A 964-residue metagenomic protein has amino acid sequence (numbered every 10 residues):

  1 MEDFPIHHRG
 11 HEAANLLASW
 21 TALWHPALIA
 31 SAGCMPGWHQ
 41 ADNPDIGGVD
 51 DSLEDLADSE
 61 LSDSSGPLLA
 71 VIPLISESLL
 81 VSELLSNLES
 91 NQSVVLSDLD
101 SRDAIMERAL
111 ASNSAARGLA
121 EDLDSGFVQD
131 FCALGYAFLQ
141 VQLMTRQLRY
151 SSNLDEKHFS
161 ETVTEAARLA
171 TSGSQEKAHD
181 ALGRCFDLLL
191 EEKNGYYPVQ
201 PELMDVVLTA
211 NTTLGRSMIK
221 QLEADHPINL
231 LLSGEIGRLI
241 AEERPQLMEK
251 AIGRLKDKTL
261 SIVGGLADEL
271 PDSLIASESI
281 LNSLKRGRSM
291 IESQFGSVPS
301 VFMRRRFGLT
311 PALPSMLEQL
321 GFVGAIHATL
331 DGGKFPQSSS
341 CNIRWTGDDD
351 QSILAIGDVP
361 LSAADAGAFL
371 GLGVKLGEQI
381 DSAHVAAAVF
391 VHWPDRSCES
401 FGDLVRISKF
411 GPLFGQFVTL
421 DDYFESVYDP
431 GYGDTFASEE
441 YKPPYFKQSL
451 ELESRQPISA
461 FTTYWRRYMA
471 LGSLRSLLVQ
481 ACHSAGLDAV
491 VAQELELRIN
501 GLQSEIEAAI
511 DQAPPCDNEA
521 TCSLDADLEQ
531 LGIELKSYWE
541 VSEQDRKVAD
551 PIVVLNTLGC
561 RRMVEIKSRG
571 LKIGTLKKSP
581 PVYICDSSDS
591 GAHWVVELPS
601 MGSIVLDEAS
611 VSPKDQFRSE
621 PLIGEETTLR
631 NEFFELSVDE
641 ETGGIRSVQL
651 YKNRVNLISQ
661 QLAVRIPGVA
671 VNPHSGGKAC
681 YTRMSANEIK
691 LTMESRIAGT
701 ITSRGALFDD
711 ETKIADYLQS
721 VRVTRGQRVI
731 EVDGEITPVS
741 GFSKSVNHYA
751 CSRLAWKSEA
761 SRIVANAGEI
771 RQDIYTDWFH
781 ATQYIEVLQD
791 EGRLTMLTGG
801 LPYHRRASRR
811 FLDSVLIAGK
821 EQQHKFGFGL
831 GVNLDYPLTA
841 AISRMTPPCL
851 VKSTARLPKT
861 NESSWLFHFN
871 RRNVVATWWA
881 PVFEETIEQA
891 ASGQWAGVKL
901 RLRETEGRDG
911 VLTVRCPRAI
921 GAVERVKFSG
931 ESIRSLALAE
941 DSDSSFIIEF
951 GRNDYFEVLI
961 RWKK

Functional and structural regions predicted by a protein language model:
M1-T213, S339-K547, V553-T557, G570 (+4 more regions): Active-site and substrate-binding clefts of carbohydrate-active enzymes
E54-L68, E278-Q319, L372-V389, F946: CE4/NodB-like, metal-dependent polysaccharide N-deacetylase domain that modifies extracellular/periplasmic N-acetylated
S97-L99, H226-R305, Q351-I356: Metal-dependent polysaccharide deacetylase catalytic core of the NodB/CE4 family, i.e., the active-site-bearing domain
I236-L239, E269-P271, P299-L309, V389-R396 (+2 more regions): Conserved short loop/turn motifs at secondary-structure junctions
E249-G265, E318-P336, T346-D348: Acidic, His- and aromatic-enriched active-site or binding-groove loops in soluble protein domains that engage sugars
L270-M290, G357-E378, G699-T702: Alpha-helical scaffold elements lining the catalytic groove of polysaccharide deacetylases
S293-S339, E399-D403, V732: Catalytic domains of cell-wall/extracellular-matrix polysaccharide-remodeling enzymes, centered on de-N-acetylation
L313-L320, C341-N342, E540-K964: C-terminal (or distal) subdomains of carbohydrate-active enzymes
